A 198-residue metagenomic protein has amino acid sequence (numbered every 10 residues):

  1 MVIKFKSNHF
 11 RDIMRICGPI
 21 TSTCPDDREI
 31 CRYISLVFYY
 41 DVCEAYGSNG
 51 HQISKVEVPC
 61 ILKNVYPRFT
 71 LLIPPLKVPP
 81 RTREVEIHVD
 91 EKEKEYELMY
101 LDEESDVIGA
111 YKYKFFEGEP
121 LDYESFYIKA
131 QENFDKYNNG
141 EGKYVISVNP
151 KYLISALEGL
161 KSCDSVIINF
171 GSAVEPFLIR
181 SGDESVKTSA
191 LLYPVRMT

Functional and structural regions predicted by a protein language model:
M1-T198: DNA polymerase processivity clamps
